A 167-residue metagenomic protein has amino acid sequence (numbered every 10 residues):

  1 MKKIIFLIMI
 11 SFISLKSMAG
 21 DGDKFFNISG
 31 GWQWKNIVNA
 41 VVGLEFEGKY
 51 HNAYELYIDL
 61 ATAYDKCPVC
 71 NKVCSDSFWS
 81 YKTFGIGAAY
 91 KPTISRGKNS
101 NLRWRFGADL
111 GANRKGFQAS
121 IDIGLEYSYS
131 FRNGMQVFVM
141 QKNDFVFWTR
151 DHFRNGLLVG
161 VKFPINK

Functional and structural regions predicted by a protein language model:
I4-L15: Sec-dependent N-terminal signal peptides
F6-I8, G31-Q33, E45, T93-S95 (+2 more regions): Residues embedded in well-ordered secondary-structure elements
S17-M18, W148: A short hydrophobic/aromatic micro-motif that marks alpha-helical segments and, especially, helix-coil
A19-Y64, K162-K167: Short glycine/proline- and aromatic-enriched beta-strand/turn motifs that initiate or cap beta-hairpins
N27, N39-G43, G85-A89, D122-G124 (+1 more regions): Membrane-embedded beta-strand positions in outer-membrane beta-barrel channels/transporters
E55-N113, A119, S128-P164: Outer-membrane beta-barrel translocator/channel fold
